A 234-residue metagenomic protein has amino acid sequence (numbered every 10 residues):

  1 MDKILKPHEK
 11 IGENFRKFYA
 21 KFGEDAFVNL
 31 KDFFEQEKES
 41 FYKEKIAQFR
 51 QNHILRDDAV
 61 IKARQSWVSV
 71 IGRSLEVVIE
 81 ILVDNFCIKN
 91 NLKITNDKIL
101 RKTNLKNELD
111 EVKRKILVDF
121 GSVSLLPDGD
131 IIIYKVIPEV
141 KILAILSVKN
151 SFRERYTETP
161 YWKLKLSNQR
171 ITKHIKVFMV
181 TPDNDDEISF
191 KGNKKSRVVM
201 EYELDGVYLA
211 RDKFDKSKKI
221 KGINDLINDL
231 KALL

Functional and structural regions predicted by a protein language model:
M1-S66: Nuclease-adjacent, charged terminal/linker segments that flank catalytic cores
D57-L117: Acidic-basic catalytic patches of nuclease active cores, encompassing PD-(D/E)XK and other metal-cofactor nuclease
T103-P127, K135-V140: Flexible internal linker/loop segments at domain or repeat junctions
I131-I133, L143-N150, T159: Conserved catalytic cores of phosphodiester-cleaving nucleases, focusing on short active-site segments
A144-I145, K173-T181, D205-V207: Hydrophobic beta-strand segments of well-ordered beta-sheets in folded domains
K149-R155, N184-E187: Short acidic, S/G/P-rich loop/turn micro-motifs used as interaction or catalytic elements
Y156-K173: Short, charged, amphipathic alpha-helix that recurs within catalytic cores of restriction-modification and other
N168, P182-L234: Domain-level recognition of nuclease-like catalytic cores that cleave nucleotide substrates
